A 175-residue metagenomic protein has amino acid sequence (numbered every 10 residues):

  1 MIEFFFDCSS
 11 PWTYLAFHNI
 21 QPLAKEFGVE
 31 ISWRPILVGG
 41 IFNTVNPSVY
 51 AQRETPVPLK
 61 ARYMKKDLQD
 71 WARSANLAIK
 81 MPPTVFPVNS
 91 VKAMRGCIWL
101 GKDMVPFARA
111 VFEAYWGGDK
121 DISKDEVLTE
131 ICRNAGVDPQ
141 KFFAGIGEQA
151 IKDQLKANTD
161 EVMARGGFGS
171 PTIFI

Functional and structural regions predicted by a protein language model:
I2-E3, D7-E30, R34, K102 (+2 more regions): C-terminal cap of thioredoxin/glutaredoxin-like
A16-Y115: Structural alpha/beta surface segment adjacent to cysteine/selenocysteine redox centers across thiol/disulfide enzymes
